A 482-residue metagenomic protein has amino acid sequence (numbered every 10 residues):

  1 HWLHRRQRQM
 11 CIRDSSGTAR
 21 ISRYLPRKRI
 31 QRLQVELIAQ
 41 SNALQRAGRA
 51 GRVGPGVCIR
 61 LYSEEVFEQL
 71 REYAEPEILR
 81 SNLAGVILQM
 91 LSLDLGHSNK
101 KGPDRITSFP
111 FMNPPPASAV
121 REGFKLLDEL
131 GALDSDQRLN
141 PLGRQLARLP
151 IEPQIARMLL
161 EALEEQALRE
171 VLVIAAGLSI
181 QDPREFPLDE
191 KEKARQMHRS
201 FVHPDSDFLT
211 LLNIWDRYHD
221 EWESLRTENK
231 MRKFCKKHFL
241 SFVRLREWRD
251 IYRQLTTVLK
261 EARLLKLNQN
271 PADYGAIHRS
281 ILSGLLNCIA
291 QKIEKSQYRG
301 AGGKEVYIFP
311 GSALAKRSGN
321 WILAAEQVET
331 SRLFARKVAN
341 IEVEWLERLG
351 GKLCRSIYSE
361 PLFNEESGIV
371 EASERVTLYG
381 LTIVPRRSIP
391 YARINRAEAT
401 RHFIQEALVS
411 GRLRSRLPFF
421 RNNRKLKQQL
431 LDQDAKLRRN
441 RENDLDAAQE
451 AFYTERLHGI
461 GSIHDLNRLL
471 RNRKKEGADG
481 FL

Functional and structural regions predicted by a protein language model:
H1-I12: Single conserved hydrophobic/aromatic residue that forms the stacking wall/gate of nucleotide- or nucleobase-binding
M10-C11, N467, K475, L482: Active-site loops and adjacent core secondary-structure elements that bind or stabilize anionic groups
A19, L61-S367, A397, R401 (+3 more regions): Second RecA-like catalytic domain
A19-L70, A84-L88: Conserved segment of the helicase C-terminal RecA-like domain
Y24-P26, L362-E366, E371-A372, N395: Acidic/polar residues at beta-strand termini and the immediately following turn/coil
V57-P76, Y379-A392, Q405-G411: Feature marking long nucleic-acid-engaging regions of large polymerase/nuclease enzymes
A313, V370-Y379, R396: Structural signature of nuclease core domains in nucleic-acid processing machines
